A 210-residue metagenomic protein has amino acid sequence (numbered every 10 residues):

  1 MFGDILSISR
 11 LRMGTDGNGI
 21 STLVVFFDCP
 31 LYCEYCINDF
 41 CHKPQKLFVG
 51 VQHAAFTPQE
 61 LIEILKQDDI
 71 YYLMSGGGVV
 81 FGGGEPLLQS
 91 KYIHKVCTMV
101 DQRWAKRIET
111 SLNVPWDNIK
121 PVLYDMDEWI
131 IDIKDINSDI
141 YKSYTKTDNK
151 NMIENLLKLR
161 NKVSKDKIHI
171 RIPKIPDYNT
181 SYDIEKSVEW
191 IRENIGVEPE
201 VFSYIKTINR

Functional and structural regions predicted by a protein language model:
M1-A55, Q67-L73: N-terminal [4Fe-4S]-dependent radical SAM core
K66-G78, G82-N209: Conserved AdoMet/S-adenosylmethionine-binding subsite of the radical SAM
